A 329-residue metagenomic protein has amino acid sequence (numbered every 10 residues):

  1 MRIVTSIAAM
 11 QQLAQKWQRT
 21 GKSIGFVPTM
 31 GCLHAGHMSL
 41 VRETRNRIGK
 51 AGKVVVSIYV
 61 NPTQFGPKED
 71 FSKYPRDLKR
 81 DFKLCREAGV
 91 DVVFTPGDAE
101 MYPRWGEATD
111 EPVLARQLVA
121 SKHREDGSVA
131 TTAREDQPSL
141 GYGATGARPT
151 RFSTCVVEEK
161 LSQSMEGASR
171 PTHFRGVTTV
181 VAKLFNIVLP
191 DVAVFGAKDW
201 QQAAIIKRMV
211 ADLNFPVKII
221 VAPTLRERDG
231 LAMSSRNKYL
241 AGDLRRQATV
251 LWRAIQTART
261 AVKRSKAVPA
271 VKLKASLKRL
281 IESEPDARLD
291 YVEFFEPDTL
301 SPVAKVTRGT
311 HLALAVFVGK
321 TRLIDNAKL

Functional and structural regions predicted by a protein language model:
M1-R288, F295-T299: Nucleotidyltransferase catalytic core that binds NTPs
A275-L329: Phosphate/ribose-recognition catalytic cores of enzymes acting on nucleotide-derived substrates
